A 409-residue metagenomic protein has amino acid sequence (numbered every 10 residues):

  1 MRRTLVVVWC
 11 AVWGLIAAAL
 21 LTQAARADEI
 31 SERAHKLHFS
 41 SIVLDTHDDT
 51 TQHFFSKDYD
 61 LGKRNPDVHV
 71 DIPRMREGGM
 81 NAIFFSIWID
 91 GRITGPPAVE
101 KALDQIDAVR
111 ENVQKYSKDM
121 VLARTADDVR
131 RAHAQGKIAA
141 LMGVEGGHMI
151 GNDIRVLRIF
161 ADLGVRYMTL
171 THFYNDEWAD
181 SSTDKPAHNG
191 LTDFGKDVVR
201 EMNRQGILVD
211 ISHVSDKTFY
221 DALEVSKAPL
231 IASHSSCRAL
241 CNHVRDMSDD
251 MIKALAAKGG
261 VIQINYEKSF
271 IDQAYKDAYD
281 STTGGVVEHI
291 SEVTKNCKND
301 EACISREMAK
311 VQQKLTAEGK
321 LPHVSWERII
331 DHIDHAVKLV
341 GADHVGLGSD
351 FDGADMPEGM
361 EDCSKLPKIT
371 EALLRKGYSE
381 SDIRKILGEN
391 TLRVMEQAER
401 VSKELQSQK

Functional and structural regions predicted by a protein language model:
M1-T4: Positively charged n-region of N-terminal signal peptides that target proteins for export
V7-L20: Bacterial N-terminal signal peptides
A24-N189, R238, N242-K409: N-terminal hydrophobic targeting/anchoring segments and the immediately downstream early-domain regions of hydrolases
K57, D153-L157, T218-A228: Distinct, well-ordered alpha-helical segments
R64, L223-S236, I369: A short alpha/beta connector and helix-capping loop motif
A187-F194, D210-S215, M247: Short, contiguous, pocket-lining structural segments that sit at or immediately flank catalytic/ligand-binding sites
H188-N203, A222-L230: Alpha-helix-loop-beta-strand connector modules within alpha/beta enzyme cores
V198-I211, S215-T218, M251-A257, D331 (+1 more regions): Substrate-binding cleft of carbohydrate-active enzyme catalytic domains
